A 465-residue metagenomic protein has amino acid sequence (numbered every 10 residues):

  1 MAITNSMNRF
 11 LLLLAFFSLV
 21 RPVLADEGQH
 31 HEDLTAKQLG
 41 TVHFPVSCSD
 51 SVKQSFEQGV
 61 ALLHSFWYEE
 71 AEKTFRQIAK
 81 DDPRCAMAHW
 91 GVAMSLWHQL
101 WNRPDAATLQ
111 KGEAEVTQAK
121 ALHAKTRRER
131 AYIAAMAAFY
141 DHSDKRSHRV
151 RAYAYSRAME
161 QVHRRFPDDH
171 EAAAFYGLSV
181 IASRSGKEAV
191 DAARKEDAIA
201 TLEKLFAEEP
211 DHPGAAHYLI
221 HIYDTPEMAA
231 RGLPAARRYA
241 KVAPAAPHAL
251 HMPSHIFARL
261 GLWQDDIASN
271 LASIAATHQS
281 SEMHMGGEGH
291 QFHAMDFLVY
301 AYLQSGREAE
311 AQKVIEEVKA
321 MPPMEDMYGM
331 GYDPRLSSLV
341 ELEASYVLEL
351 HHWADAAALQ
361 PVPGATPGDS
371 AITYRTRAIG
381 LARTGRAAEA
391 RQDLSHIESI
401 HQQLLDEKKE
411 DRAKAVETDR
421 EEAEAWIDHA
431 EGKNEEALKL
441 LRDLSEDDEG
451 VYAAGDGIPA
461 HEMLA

Functional and structural regions predicted by a protein language model:
C48-Q77, I133, A137-H148, L342 (+3 more regions): Alpha-helical segment of the N-proximal tetratricopeptide repeat
S49-D50, P83, A88-W90, K125-T126 (+10 more regions): Residue signature of alpha-solenoid helical repeat architecture, marking inter-repeat boundaries and helix-start
K53, M87, E129, A134 (+7 more regions): Residue register of alpha-helical TPR repeats
E57, G91, I133-Y140, F175 (+9 more regions): "A position-specific structural signal for the A-helix of alpha-solenoid helical repeats
A61, A88, S95, N102 (+9 more regions): Residue-level signature for tetratricopeptide repeat
A79-D81, H163-R165, F206-E208, R237-A245 (+5 more regions): Solenoid-like repeat scaffolds
